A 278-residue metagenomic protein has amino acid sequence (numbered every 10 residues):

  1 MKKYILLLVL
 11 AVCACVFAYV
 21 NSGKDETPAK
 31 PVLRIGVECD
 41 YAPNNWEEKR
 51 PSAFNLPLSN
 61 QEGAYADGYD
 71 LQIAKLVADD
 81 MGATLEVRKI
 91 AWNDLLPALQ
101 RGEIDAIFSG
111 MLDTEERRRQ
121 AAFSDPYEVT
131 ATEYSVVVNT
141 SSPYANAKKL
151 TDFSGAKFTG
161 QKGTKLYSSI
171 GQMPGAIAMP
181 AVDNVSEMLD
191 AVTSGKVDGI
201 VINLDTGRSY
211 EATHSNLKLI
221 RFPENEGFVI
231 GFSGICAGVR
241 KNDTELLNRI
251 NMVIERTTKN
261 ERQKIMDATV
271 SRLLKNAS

Functional and structural regions predicted by a protein language model:
M1-V32: Short, low-complexity disordered leader/linker segments with a strong preference for bacterial N-terminal type II
V16-V20, K165-P180, K218-R221, N251-S278: Ligand-binding clefts/hinges and TM-proximal coupling segments of bilobed small-molecule sensing domains
P28-M111, R119: Extracytoplasmic small-molecule ligand-binding "clamshell" domains of the periplasmic binding protein/Venus flytrap
C39-A42, G63-D80, S135-E187, L204-D205 (+1 more regions): Bilobed "Venus flytrap"/periplasmic-binding protein-like clamshell domains and structurally analogous long
D40, E128-T140, E211-E255, R272-S278: Periplasmic-binding protein-like
I73, K149-D152, N203, K241-R256 (+2 more regions): Short amphipathic alpha-helical coupling segments at ligand-binding clamshell hinges and other catalytic/signaling
K75, D79, T84-D152, E224-I230: Acidic, polar ligand-binding/catalytic clefts
N93-D94, F108-Q120, S169-Q172, T193 (+1 more regions): A ligand-binding cleft/hinge motif common to bilobed small-molecule-binding domains
